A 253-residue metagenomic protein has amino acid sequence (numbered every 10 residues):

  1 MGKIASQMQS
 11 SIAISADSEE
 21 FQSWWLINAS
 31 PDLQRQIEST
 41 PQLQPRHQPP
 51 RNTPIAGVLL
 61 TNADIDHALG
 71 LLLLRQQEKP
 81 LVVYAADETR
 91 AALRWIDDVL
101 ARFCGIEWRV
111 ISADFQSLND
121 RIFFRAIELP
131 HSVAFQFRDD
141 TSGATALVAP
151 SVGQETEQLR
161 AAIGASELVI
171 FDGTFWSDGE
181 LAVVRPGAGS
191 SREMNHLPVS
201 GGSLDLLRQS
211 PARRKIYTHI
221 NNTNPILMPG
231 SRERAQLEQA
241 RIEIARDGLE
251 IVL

Functional and structural regions predicted by a protein language model:
M1-P49, W108-G164, D247-L253: Core dinuclear metal-dependent hydrolase active-site scaffold
L26-S30, P54-D66, Y84-A86, A146-V152 (+3 more regions): Active-site neighborhood of phospho(di)ester-bond hydrolases with catalytic His/Asp-centered motifs
D32-E38, Q44-Q77: Di-metal (Zn2+ and/or Mg2+/Mn2+) metal-binding site signature of metallo-dependent hydrolases with the MBL/beta-CASP
N62-H67, E128-S132, E193-S200, H219: Histidine-centered active-site/metal-ligand motif
L69-E78, P225-E233: Metal-dependent catalytic neighborhoods of phosphoester/phosphodiester hydrolases
L74-V110: Long, hydrophobic, well-ordered secondary-structure blocks that form the structural core and pocket-lining surfaces
V99-G105, F115-N119, R234-L237: Short, conserved catalytic or adaptor-binding loops enriched in Gly and charged residues
T141-T145, G153-G248: Cap/insert and terminal regions of metallo-dependent hydrolase folds
